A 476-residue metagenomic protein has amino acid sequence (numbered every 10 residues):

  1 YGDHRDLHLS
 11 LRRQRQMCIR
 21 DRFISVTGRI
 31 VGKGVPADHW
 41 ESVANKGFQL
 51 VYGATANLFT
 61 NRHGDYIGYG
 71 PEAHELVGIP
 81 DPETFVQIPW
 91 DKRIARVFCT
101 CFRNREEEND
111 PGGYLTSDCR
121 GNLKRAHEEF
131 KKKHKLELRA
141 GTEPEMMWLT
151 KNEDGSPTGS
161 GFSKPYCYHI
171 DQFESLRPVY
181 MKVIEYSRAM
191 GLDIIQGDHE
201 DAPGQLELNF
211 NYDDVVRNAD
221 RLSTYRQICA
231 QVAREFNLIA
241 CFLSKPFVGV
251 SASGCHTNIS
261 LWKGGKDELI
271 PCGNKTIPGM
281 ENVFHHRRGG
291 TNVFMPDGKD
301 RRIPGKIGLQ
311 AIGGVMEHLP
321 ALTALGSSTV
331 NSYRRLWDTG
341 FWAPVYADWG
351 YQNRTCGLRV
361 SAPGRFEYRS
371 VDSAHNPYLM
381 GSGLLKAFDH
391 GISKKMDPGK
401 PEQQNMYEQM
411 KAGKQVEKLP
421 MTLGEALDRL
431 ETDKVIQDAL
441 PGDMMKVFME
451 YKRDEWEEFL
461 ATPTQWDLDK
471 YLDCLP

Functional and structural regions predicted by a protein language model:
Y1-R15, I19: Single conserved hydrophobic/aromatic residue that forms the stacking wall/gate of nucleotide- or nucleobase-binding
R13, R20-K132, V216-E402, Q409-V416: Active-site capping/gating regions of soluble enzymes
F23, R139-P144, D198-E200, G326-N331 (+1 more regions): Short coil/turn segments at secondary-structure boundaries
P80-G113, R139-Q172, R188-D213, G273-K275 (+2 more regions): Residues forming anionic-ligand binding surfaces in small-molecule and nucleic-acid pockets of primarily soluble enzymes
A126-E129, K133, E137-E145, S175-G191: Active-site-facing alpha/beta catalytic cores
K132-L136, L192-Q196, A321-S328, H390-K394 (+4 more regions): Intrinsically disordered or highly flexible coil/loop and linker segments, enriched in small and charged/polar residues
Q172-I194, L208-V215, R226-A240, E317-H318: Accessory "access/gating" subregions that flank catalytic or transport cores
E402-P476: Acidic, glycine-enriched catalytic cores built around paired aspartates
